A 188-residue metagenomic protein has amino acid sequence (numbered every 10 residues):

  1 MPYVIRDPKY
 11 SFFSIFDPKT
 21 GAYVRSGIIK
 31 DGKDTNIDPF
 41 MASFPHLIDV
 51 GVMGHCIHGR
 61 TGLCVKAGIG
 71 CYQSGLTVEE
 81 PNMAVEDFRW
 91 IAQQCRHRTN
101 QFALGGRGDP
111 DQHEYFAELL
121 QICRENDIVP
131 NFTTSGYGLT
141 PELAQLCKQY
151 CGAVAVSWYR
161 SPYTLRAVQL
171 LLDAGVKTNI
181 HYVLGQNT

Functional and structural regions predicted by a protein language model:
M1-D49, M53, K66: Flexible, acidic/Gly-rich N-terminal and inter-domain linker regions that tether and position cofactor-handling modules
Y3, P45-L47, C56, H97 (+2 more regions): A broad structural signal for short, well-ordered beta-strand segments within beta-sheet-rich domains
A22-I29, L76-E80, G105, I128-T133: Short linear motifs at secondary-structure transitions and domain/linker junctions
I28, H58, H113-Y115: Residue-level recognition of conserved structural "scaffold" positions that shape functional pockets and channels
K33-F40, G70-Q73, N179-V183: Short charge-dense sequence patches
P39-E86: Canonical Radical SAM [4Fe-4S] cluster-binding loop centered on the CxxxCxxC motif and its immediate flanking residues
V85-G105, H113-T188: Radical SAM/AdoMet-radical enzyme domain recognition
P110: A short, glycine/small-residue-rich beta-strand->loop->alpha-helix junction that serves as a flexible
